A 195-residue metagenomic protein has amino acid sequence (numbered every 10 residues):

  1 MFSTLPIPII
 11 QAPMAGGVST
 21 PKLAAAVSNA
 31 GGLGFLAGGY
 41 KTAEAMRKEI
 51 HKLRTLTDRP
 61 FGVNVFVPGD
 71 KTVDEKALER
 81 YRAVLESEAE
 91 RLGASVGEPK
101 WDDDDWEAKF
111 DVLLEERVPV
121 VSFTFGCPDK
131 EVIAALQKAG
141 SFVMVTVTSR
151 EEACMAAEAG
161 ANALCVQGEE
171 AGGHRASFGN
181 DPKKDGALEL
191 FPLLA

Functional and structural regions predicted by a protein language model:
M1-A195: Active-site entrance/lid segments in N-terminal catalytic domains of soluble metabolic enzymes
